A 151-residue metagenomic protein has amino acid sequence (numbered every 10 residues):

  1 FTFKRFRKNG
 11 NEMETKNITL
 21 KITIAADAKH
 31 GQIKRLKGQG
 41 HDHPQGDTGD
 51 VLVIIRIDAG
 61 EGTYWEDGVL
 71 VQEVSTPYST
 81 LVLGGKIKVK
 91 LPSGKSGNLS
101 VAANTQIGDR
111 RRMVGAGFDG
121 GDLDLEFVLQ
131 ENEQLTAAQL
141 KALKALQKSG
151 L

Functional and structural regions predicted by a protein language model:
F1-R7, M13-L151: Intrinsically disordered, low-complexity linker/assembly segments
